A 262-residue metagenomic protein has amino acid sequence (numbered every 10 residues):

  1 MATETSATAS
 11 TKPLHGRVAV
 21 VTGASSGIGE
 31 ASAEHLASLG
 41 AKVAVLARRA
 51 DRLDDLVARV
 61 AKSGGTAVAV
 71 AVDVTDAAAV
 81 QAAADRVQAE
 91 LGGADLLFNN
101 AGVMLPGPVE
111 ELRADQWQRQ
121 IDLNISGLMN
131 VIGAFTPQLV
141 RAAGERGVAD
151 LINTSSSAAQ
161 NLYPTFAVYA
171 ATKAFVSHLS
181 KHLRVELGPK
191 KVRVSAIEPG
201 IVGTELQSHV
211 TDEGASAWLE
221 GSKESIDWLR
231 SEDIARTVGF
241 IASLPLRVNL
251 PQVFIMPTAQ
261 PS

Functional and structural regions predicted by a protein language model:
V18, S25-S26: Conserved glycine-rich cofactor-binding loop
A41-L56: Conserved glycine-rich Rossmann-like NAD(P)H-binding loop of the short-chain dehydrogenase/reductase
A50-D51, A71-A82, A114: The beta1-alpha1 cofactor-binding region of Rossmann-like NAD(H)/NADP(H)-dependent oxidoreductases
P108-V109, R113-I121: Substrate-binding pocket helix/loop in short-chain dehydrogenase/reductase
I132, T172: Active-site helix of classical SDR
S156: Residue(s) in the substrate-gating loop at a strand-loop-helix junction that position the organic substrate next
A196-I197, S216-S262: C-terminal helical subdomain
